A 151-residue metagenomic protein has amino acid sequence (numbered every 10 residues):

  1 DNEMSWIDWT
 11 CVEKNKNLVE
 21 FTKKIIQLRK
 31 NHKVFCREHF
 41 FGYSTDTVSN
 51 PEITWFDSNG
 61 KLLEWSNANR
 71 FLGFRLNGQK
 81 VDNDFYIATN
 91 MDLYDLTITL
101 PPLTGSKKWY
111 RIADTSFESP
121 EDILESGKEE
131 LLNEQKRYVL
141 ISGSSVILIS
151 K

Functional and structural regions predicted by a protein language model:
D1-K151: Carbohydrate-interacting/catalytic domains
